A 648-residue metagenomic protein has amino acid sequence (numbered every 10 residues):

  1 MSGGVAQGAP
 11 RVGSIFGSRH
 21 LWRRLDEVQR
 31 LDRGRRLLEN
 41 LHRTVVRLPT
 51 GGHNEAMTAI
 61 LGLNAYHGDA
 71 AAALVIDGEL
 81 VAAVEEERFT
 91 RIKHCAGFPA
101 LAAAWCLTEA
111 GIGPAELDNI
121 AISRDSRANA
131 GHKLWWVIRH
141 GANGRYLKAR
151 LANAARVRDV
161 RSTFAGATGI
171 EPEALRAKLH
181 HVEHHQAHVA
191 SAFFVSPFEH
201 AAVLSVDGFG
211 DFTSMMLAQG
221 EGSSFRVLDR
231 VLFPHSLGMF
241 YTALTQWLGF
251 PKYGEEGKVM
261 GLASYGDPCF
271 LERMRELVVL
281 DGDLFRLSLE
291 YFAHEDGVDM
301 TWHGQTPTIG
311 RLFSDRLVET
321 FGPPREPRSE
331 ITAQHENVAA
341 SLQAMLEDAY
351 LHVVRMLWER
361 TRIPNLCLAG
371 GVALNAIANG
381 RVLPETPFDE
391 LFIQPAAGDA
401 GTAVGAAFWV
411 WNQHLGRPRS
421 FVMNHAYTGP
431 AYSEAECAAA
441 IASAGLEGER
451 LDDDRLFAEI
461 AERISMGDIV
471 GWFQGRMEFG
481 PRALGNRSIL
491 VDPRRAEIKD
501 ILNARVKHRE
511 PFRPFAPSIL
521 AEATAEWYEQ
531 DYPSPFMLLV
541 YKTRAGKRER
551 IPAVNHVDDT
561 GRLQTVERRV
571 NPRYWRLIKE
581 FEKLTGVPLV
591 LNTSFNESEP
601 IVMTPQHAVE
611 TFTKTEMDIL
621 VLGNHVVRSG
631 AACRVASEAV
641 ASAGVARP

Functional and structural regions predicted by a protein language model:
E27, L38-N40: Intrinsic low-complexity, disordered N-terminal segments enriched in polar/charged/small residues
M57-I60: Extreme N-terminal starter segment of soluble prokaryotic enzymes
Y66-E85, T90-K93, W136, N143-Y146 (+7 more regions): Flexible beta->alpha loop and helix N-cap segments adjacent to enzyme active/binding sites
R88-I112, Y350: N-terminal phosphate-binding loop and adjacent alpha-helix
P114-D125, L179, R362-G370: Short glycine-rich phosphate-binding loop at a beta-alpha junction
P327-V353: Adenine-nucleotide phosphate-binding core of ATP-dependent small-molecule kinases
